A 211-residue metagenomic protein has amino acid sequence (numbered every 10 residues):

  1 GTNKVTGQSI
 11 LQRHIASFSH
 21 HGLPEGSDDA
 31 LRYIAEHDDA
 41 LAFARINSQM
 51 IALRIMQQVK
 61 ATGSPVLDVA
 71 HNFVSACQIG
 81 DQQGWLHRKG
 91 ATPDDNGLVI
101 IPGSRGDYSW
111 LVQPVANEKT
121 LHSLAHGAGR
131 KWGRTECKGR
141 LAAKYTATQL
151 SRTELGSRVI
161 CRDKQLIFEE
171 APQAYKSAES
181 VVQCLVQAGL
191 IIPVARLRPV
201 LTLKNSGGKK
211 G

Functional and structural regions predicted by a protein language model:
G1-G211: Domain-length cofactor-binding catalytic modules of enzymes
